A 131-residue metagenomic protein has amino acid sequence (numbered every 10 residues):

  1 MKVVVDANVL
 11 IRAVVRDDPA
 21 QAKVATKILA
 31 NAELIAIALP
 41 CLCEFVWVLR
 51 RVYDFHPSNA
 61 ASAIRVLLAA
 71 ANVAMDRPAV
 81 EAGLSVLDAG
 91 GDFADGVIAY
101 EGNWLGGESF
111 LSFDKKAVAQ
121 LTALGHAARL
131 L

Functional and structural regions predicted by a protein language model:
M1-I37, V52-N59, L124-L131: Short, well-structured N-terminal submotif of metal-dependent ribonuclease cores
M1-K2, Y100-L131: Acidic, PIN/NYN-like endoribonuclease modules and their adjacent C-terminal/linker elements
V9, C41, A79, V97-I98 (+1 more regions): Alpha-helix capping/helix-boundary segments
A38, A94-D95, F113: Replace "coordinates the UDP/GDP/TDP-sugar" with "coordinates nucleotide-activated sugar donors
L39, C43, A61-A89: Acidic catalytic patch
